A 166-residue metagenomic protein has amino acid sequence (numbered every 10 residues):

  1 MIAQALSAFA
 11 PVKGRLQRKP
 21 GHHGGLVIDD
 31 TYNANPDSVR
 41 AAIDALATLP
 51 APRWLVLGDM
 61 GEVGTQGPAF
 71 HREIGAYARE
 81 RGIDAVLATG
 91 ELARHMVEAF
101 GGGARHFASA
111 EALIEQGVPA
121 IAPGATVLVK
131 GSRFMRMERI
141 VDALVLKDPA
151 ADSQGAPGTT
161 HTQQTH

Functional and structural regions predicted by a protein language model:
M1-H166: ATP-dependent carboxylate-amine ligase
